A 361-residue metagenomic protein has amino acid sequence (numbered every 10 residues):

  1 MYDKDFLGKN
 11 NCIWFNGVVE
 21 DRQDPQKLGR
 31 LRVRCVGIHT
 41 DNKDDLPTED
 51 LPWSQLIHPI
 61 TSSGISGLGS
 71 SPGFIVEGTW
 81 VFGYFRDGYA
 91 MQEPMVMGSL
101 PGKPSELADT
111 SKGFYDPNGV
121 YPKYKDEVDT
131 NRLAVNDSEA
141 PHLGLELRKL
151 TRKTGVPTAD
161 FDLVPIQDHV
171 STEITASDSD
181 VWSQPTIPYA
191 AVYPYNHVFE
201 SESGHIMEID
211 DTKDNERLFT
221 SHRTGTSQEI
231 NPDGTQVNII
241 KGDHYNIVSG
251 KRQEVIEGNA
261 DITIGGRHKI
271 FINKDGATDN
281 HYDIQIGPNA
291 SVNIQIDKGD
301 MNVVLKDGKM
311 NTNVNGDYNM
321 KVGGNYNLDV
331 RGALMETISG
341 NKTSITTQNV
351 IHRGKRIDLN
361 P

Functional and structural regions predicted by a protein language model:
M1-P361: Amphipathic alpha-helical and helix-coil boundary elements used as assembly and membrane-proximal scaffolds
